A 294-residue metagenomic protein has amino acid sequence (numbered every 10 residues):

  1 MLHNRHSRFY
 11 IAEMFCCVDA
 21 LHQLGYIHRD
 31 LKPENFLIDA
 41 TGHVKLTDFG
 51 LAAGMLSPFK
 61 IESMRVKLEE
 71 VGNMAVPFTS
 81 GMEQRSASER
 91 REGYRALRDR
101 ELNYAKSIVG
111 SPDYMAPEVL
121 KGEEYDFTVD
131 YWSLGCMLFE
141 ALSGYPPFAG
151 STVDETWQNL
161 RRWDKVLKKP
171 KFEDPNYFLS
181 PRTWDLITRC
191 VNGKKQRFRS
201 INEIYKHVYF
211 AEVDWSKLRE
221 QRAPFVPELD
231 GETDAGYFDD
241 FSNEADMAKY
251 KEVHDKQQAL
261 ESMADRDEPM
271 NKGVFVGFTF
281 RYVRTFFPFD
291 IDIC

Functional and structural regions predicted by a protein language model:
Y10-I11: Activation segment signature within eukaryotic-like protein kinase domains
Y26-D39: Catalytic-loop of the protein kinase fold
G50-S107: Intrinsically disordered, low-complexity regulatory tails flanking kinase catalytic domains
D99-S107, S111, T183, R219-C294: Eukaryotic Ser/Thr kinase distal regulatory-tail detector
D130: Conserved catalytic-loop aspartate of Hanks-type protein kinases
S143-P146: Structural helix C-cap motif within protein kinase domains
I187-E203, A211-E212: A conserved short helix/loop substructure at the end of the activation segment of eukaryotic-like protein kinase domains
